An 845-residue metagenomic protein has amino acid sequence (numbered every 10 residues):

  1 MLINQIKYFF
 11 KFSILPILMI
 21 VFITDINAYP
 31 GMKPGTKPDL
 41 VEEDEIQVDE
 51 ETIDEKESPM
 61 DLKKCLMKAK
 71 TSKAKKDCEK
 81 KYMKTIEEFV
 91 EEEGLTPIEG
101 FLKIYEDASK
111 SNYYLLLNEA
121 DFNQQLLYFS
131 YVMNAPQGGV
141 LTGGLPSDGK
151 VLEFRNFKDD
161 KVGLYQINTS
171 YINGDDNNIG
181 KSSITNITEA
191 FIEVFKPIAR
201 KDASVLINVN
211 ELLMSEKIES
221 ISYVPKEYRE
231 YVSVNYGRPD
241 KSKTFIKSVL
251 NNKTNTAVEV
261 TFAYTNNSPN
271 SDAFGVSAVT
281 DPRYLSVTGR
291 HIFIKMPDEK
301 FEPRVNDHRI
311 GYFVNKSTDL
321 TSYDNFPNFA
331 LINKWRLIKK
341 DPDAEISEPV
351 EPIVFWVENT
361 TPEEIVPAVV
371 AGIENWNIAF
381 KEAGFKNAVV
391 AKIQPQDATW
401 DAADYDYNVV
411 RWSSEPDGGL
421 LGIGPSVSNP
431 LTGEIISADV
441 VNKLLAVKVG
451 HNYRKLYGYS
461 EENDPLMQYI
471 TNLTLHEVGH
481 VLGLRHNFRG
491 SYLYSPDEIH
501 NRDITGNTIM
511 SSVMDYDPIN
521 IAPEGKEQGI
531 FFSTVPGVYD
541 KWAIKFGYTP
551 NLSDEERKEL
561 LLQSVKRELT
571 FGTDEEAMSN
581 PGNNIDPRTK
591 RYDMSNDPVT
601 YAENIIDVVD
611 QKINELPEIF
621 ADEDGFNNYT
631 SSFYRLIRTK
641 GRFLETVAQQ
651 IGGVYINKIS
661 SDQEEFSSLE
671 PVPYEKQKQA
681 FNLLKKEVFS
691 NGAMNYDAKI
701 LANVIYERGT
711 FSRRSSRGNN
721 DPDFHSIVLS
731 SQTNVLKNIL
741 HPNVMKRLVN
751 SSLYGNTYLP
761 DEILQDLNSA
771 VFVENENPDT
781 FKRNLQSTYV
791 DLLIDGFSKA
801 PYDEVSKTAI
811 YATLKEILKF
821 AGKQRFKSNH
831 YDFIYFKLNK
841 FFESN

Functional and structural regions predicted by a protein language model:
L2-I14: Bacterial N-terminal signal peptides that target proteins for export
S13-D25: Bacterial N-terminal signal peptides
I26-P30: Boundary at the C-terminal end of the N-terminal hydrophobic targeting segment
G31-T361, V370, A379, Q394-L466 (+6 more regions): Auxiliary tRNA-acceptor-end handling modules of aminoacyl-tRNA synthetases
E374-F385, G479-H480, L484, I519 (+1 more regions): Sec-exported extracytoplasmic/periplasmic mature domains
A383-Q394: Surface-exposed patches in mature extracellular/periplasmic domains of secreted proteins
I393-S413, Q468-E524: The catalytic-center signature of Zn2+-dependent metalloproteases
S491-N845: Conserved catalytic/binding loops enriched for acidic/polar residues
